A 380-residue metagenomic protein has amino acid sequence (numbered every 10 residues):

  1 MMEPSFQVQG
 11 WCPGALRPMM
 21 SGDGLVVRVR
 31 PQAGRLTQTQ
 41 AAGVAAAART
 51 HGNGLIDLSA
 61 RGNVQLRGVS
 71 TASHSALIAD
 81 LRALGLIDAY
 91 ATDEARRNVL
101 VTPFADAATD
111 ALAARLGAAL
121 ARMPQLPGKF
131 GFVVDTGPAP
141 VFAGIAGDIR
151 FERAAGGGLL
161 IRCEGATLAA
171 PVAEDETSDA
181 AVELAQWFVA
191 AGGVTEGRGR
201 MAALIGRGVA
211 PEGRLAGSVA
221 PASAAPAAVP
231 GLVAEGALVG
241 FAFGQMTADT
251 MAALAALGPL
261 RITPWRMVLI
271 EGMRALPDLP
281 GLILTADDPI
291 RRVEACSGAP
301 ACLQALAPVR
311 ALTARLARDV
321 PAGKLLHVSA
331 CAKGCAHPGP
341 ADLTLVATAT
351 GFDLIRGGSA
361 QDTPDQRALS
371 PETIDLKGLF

Functional and structural regions predicted by a protein language model:
M1-P18, A224-P230: Intrinsically disordered, low-complexity polar/charged tails and linkers
M2-S5, S21-R162, T167, P171-D175 (+2 more regions): Small-residue-enriched alpha-helical segments and adjacent helix-cap loops that form tight helix-helix packing
A89-Y90, G217-A224, G272, E372-T373: Intrinsic-disorder/low-complexity linker and hinge segments
A119-L126, A190-M201, V320-A322, D353-D365: Short flexible/disordered coil segments
E152-P226, R261, D362-Q366, F380: An acidic, glycine-/histidine-flanked metal-binding catalytic module
V233: Cofactor-/ligand-binding subdomain signature composed of acidic, glycine-rich, tryptophan-containing flexible loops
H327-P340, L354-F380: Short Fe-S-cluster ligation motifs
